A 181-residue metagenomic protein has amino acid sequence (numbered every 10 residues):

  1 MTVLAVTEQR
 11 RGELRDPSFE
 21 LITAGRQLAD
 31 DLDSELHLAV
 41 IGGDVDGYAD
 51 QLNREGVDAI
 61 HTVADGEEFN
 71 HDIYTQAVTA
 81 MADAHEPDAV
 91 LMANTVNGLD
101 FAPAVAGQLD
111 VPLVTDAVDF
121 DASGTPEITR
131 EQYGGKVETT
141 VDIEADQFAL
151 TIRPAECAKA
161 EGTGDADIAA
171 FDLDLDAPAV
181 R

Functional and structural regions predicted by a protein language model:
M1-R181: N-terminal glycine-rich FAD/FM-binding segment characteristic of electron-transfer flavoproteins
